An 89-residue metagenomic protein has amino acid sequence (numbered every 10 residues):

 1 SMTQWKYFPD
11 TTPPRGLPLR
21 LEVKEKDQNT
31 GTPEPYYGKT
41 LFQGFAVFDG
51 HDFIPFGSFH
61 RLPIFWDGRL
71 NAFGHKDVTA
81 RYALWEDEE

Functional and structural regions predicted by a protein language model:
S1-Q4, L84-E89: Short intrinsically disordered terminal tails
M2-G16: Surface-exposed ligand/attachment interfaces on beta-rich extracellular proteins
Y7, I64, G74, A83-W85: Exposed, low-complexity/repetitive linear segments and helix-based recognition motifs, biased toward charged/polar
R15-E25: Short hydrophobic/aromatic-rich beta-strand motifs
D27-G74: Acidic, low-complexity, intrinsically disordered interaction modules
